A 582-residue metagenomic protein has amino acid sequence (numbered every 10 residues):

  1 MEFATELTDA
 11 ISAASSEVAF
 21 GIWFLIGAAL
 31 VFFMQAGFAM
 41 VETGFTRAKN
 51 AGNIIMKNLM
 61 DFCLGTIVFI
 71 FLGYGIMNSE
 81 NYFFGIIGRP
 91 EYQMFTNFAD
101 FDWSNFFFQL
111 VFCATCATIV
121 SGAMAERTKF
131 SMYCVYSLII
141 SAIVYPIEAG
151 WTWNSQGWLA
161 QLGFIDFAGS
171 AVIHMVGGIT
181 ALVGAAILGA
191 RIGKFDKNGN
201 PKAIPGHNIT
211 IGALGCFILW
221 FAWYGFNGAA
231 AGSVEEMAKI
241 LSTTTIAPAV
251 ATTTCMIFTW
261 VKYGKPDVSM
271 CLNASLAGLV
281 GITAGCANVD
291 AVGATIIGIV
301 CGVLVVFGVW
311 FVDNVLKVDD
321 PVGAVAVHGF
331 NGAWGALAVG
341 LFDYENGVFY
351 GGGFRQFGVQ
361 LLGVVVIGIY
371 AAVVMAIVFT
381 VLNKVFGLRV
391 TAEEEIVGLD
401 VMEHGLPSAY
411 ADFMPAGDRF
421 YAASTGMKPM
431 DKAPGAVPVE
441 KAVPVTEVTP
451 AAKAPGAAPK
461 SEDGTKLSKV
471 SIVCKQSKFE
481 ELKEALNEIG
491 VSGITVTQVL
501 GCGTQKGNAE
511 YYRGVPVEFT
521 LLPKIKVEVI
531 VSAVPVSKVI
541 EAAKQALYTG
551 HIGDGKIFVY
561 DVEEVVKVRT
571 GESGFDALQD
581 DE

Functional and structural regions predicted by a protein language model:
E2-T449: Hydrophobic alpha-helical transmembrane bundles of multi-pass membrane proteins
M402-L406, Y421-E582: Positively charged, small/polar-rich N-terminal and surface patches that mediate targeting and assembly and bind
